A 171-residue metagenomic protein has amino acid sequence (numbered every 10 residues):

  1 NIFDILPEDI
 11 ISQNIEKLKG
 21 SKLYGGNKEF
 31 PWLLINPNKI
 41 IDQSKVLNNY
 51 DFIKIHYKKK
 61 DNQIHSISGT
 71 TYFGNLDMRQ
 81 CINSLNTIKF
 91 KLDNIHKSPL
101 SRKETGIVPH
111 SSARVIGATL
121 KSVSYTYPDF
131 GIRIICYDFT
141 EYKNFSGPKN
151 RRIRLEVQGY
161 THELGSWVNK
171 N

Functional and structural regions predicted by a protein language model:
N1-Q63, K170-N171: N-terminal leader/targeting segments
I2-P7, I64-I67, I88, I153-V157: Generic hydrophobic secondary-structure signal
D4, P31, N49, Y72 (+1 more regions): An acidic-aromatic pocket/loop used at catalytic or ligand-binding sites
E8, K17-S21, I88-P99, Y160: Structured segments of extracytoplasmic/periplasmic soluble domains in secreted or envelope-associated proteins
L18, L23-Y24, Y57, I67 (+6 more regions): Intrinsically disordered, low-complexity segments enriched in small/polar residues
G20, G26, V46, I53 (+5 more regions): A general marker of short, structured functional hotspots
K22-L23, K97-T105, I132-E141: Generic structural motif
L47-I116: Long, charged/polar, surface-exposed segments that mediate recognition or autoinhibition
